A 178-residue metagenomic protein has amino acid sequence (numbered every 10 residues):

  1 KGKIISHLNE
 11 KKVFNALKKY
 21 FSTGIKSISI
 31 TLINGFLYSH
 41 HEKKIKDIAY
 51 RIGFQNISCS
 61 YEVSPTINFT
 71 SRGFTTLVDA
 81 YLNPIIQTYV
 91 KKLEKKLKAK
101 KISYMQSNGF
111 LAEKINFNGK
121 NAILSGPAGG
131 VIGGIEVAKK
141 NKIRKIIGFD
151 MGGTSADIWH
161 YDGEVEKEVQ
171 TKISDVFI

Functional and structural regions predicted by a protein language model:
K1-I178: N-terminally biased helix-coil "hinge/interface" segments that flank
